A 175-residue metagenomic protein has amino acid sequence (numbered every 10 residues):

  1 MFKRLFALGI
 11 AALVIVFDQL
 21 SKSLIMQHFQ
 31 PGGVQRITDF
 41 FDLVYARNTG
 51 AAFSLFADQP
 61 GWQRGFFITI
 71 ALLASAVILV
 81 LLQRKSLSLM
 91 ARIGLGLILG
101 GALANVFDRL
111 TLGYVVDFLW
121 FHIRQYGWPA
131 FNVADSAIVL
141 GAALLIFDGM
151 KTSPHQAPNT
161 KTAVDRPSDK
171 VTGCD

Functional and structural regions predicted by a protein language model:
M1-D175: Alpha-helical transmembrane bundles and membrane-interface segments of multipass inner-membrane proteins
